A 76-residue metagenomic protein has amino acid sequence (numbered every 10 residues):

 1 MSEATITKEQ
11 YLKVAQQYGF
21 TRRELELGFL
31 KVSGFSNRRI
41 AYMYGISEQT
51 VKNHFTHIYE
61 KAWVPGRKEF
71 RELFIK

Functional and structural regions predicted by a protein language model:
M1-E3: General nucleic-acid-binding
K8-T50, F74-K76: Helix-turn-helix DNA-binding segment
Y11-V14, T56-K76: Basic, Lys/Arg-enriched C-terminal extension of HTH/homeodomain DNA-binding domains
R22, N53, I58: Alpha-helical and His/Cys-centered functional microenvironments
